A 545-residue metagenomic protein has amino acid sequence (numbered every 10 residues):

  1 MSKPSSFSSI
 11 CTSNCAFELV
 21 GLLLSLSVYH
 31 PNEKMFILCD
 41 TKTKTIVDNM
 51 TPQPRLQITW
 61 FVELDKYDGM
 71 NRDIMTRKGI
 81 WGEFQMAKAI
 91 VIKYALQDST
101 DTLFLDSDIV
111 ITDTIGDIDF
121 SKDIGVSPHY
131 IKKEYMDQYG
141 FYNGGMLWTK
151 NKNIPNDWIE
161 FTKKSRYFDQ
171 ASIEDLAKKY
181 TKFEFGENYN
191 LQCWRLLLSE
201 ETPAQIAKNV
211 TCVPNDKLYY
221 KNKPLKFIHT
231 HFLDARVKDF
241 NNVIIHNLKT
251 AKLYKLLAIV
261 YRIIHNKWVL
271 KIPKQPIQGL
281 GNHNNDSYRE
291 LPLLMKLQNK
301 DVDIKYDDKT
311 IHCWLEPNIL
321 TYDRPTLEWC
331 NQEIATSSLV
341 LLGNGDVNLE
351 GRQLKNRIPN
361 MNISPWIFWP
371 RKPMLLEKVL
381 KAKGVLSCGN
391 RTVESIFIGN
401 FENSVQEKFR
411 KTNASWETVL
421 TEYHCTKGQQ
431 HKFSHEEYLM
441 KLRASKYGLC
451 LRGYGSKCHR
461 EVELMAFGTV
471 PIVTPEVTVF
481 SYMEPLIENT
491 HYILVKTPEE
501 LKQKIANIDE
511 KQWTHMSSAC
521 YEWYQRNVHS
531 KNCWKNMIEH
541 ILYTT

Functional and structural regions predicted by a protein language model:
M1-I74, Q97-D98, K252-D303, E316-Y322 (+1 more regions): N-terminal anchoring/stem segment of glycosyltransferases
I58-E63, Y492-P498: Short acidic-hydrophobic, aromatic-tinged amphipathic segments that line or gate anion-handling sites
Q85-K132, T469: GT-A fold catalytic core of metal-dependent nucleotide-sugar glycosyltransferases, centered on the diacidic
T112-D175: Conserved catalytic core of nucleotide-sugar-dependent glycosyltransferases
T149-N241, L257: Catalytic core and acceptor-binding pocket of nucleotide-sugar-dependent glycosyltransferases
L270-F467, V473-E488, L494, R526-K535 (+2 more regions): Nucleotide-sugar donor-binding catalytic core of glycosyltransferases
I493-T514: C-terminal "capping" alpha-helix adjacent to the active site of nucleotide-linked donor transferases in cell-envelope
Q512-N527: A short, well-ordered alpha-helix in the C-terminal region of glycosyltransferases
